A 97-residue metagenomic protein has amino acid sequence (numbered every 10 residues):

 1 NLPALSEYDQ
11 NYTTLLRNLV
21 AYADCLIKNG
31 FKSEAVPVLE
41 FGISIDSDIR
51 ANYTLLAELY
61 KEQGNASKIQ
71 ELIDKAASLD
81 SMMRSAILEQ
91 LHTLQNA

Functional and structural regions predicted by a protein language model:
N1-T14, T93-A97: N-terminal alpha-helical interaction modules that lie
N18, A51-N52, A86-I87: TPR alpha-solenoid repeat register
Y22, L55-L56: Structural register within alpha-helical repeat arrays
C25-L26, Y60, Q95: Residue at a conserved register position within TPR or TPR-like alpha-solenoid repeats
D46-S47, S81: Short coil turns that delineate tetratricopeptide repeat
